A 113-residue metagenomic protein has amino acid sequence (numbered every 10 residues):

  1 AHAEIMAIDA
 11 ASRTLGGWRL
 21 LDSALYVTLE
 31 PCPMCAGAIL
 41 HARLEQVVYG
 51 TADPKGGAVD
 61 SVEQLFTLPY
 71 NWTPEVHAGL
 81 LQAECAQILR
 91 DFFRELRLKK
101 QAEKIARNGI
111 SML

Functional and structural regions predicted by a protein language model:
A1-A10: Acidic helix/loop or adjacent segment enriched in Glu/Asp that either coordinates divalent metal
E4, E30, E84: Acidic-residue sensor for enzyme active/binding pockets
R13-L15: Sigma70-family region 2
G17-E30: Immediate flanking context of iron-sulfur cluster ligation sites
M34, A38-L113: Zinc-dependent deaminase
